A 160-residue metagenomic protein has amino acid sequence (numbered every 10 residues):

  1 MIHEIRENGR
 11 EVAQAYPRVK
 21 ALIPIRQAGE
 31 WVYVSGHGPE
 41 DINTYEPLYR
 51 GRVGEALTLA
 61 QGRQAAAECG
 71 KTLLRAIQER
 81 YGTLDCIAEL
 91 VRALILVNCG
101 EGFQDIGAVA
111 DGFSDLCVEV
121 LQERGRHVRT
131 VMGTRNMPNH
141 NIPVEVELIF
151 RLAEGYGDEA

Functional and structural regions predicted by a protein language model:
M1-K71, R75, E79-V91, C99-A160: N-terminal presequence-like segments and the immediate start of the first folded domain
